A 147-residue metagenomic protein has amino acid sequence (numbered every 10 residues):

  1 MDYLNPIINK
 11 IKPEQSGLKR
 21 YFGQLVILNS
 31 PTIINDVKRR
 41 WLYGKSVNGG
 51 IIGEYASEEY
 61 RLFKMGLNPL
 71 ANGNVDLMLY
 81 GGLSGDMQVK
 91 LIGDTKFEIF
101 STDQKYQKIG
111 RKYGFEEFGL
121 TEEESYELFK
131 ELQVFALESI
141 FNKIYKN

Functional and structural regions predicted by a protein language model:
M1-N147: Short, Lys/Arg-rich flexible segments
